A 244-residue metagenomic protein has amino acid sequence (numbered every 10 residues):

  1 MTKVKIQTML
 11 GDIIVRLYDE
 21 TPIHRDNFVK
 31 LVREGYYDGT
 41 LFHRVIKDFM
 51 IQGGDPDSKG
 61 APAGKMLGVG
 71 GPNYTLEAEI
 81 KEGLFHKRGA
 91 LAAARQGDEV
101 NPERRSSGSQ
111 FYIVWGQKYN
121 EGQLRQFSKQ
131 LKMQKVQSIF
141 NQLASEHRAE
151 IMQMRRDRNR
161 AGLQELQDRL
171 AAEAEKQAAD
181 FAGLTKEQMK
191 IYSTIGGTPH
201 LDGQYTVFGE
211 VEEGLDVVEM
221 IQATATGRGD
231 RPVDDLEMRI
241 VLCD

Functional and structural regions predicted by a protein language model:
M1-D244: Cyclophilin-like peptidyl-prolyl cis-trans isomerases
